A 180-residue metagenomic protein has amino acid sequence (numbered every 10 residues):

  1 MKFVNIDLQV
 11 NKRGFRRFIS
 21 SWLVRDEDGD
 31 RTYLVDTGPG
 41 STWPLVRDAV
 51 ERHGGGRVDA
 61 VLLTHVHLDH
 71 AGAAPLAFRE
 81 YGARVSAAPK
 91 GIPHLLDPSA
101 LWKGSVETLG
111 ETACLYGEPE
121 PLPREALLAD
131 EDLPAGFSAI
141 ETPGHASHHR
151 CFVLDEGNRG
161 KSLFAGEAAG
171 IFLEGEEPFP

Functional and structural regions predicted by a protein language model:
M1-H53, F152-A165: Conserved beta-strand hairpin/beta-sheet module of binuclear metal-dependent hydrolase folds, prominently
V35-G38, D59-V66, S86-A88, E141-G144 (+1 more regions): Active-site neighborhood of phospho(di)ester-bond hydrolases with catalytic His/Asp-centered motifs
P39, E141, S147-P180: Metallo-beta-lactamase
S41-T42, V66-A71, I92-L95, S147-H149 (+1 more regions): Active-site environment of divalent metal-dependent phosphoester hydrolases
W43-P89: Active-site metal-binding motif and surrounding structural segment of the metallo-beta-lactamase
D48-V50, P75-R79, S99-W102, E156-G157 (+1 more regions): Short, glycine/charged-enriched secondary-structure capping and boundary segments
D59, E125, K161: Conserved acidic residues
P93-I140: Metallo-beta-lactamase
